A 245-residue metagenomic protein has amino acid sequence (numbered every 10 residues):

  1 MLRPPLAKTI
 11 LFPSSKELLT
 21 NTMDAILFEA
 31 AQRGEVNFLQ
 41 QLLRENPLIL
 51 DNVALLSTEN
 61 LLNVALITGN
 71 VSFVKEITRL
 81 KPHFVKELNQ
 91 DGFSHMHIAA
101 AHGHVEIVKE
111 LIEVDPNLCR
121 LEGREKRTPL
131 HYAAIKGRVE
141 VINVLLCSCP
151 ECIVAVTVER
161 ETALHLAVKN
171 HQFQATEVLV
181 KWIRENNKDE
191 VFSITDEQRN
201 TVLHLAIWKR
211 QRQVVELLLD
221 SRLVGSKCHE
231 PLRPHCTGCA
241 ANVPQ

Functional and structural regions predicted by a protein language model:
L6, F12, K16-N21, V36-G92: Internal amphipathic alpha-helical repeat/solenoid segments
M23, S57-T58, G92, K126 (+3 more regions): Start-of-repeat signature of ankyrin repeats
F38, S72-F73, E106-I107, E140-V141 (+2 more regions): Conserved ankyrin/ankyrin-like repeat signature
L43-L48, E76-H83, K109-L118, N143-C152 (+2 more regions): Ankyrin repeat domain, specifically the short helix-to-loop turn at the C-terminus of the second helix of each repeat
V53-L55, L88, L121-E122, A155-V156 (+3 more regions): Ankyrin-repeat boundary/linker signal
E151, V158-L164, K169-Q245: Membrane-proximal ectodomain caps of single-pass cell-surface receptors
